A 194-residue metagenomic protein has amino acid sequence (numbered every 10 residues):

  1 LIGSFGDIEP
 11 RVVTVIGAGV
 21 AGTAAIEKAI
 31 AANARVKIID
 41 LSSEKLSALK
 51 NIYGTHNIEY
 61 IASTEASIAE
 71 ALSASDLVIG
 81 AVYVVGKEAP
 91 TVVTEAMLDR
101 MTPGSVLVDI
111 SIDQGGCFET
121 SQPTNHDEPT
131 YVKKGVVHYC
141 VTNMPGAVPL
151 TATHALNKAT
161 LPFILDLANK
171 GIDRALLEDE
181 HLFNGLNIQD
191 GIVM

Functional and structural regions predicted by a protein language model:
L1, I112, C117-M194: Adenosine-phosphate binding glycine-rich loop
L1-G80: Glycine-rich phosphate/diphosphate-binding loop of Rossmann-like nucleotide-binding domains
G6, T91, V137: Residues that recognize and position ribonucleotide moieties
R11, A32-A34, H56, A89-T91 (+3 more regions): Structural beta-strand/beta-sheet cores of well-ordered domains, especially the beta-sheet scaffolds that support
V12, A21, A25, K45 (+9 more regions): General structural feature for long, well-ordered alpha-helical segments within catalytic domains of soluble enzymes
I16, A32-R35, I39, L49-H56 (+6 more regions): Change "in soluble alpha/beta enzymes" to "in soluble alpha/beta proteins
N51-K134: Rossmann-like adenosine-cofactor binding region
